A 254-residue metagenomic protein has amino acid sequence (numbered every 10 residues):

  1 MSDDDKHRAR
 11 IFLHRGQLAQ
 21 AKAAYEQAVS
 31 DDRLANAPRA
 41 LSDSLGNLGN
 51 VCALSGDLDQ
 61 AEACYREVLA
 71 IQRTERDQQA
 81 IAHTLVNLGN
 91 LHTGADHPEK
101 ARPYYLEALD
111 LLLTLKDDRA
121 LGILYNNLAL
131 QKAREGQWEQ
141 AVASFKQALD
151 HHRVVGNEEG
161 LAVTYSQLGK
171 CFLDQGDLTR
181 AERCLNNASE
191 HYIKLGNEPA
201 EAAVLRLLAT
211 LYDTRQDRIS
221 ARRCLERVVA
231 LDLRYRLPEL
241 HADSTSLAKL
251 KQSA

Functional and structural regions predicted by a protein language model:
D3-G16, R39-L54, Q79-G94, Y105 (+5 more regions): Conserved alpha-helical positions within TPR/SEL1-like repeat arrays
N36, R76, K116, G156 (+2 more regions): Structural signature of alpha-solenoid helical repeat scaffolds
N186, D213-R236: TPR/TPR-like (Sel1-like) alpha-helical repeat modules
A209-T210, T214-R218, L247-A254: Alpha-helical linker/edge segments of TPR/alpha-solenoid repeat scaffolds and analogous pre-/post-domain helices
